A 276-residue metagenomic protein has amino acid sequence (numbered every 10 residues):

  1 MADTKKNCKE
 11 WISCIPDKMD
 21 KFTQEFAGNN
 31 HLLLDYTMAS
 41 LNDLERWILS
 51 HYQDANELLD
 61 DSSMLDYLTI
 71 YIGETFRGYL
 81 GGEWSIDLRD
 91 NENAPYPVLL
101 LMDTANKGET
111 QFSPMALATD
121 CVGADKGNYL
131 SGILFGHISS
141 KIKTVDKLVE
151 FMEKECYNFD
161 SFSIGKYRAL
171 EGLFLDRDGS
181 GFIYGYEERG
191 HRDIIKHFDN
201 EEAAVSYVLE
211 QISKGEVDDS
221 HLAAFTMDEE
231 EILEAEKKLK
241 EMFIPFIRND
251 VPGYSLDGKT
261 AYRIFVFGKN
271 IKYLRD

Functional and structural regions predicted by a protein language model:
M1-I48, Y52: N-terminal domain-onset segments
L33-I72, S140-S163, G215, K272-Y273: Negatively charged, low-complexity tracts enriched in Asp/Glu with abundant Ser/Thr
E83-L101: Long, charged, glycine-rich C-terminal linkers/tails
L100-S139: A recognition module on extended beta-rich or small alphabeta surfaces enriched in W/G with H and D/E
I164-D193, Q211: Short aromatic-glycine-(Arg/Gly/Cys) micro-motifs in beta-strand/loop hairpins
R189-N200, A224: A short, exposed loop/beta-hairpin motif centered on an aromatic-Gly-Thr core
H197-E216: Short, structured interface segments
K214-I247: Intrinsically disordered, low-complexity charged/polar segments
